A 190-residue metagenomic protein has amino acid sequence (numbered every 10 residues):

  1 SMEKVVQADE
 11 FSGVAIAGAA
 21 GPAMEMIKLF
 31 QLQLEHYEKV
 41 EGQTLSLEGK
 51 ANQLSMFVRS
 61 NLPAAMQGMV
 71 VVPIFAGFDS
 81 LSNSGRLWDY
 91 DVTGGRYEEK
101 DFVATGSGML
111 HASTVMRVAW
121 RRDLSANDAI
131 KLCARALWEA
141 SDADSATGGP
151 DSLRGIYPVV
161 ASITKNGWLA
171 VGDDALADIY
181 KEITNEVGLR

Functional and structural regions predicted by a protein language model:
S1-R190: Long, low-complexity N-terminal extensions
